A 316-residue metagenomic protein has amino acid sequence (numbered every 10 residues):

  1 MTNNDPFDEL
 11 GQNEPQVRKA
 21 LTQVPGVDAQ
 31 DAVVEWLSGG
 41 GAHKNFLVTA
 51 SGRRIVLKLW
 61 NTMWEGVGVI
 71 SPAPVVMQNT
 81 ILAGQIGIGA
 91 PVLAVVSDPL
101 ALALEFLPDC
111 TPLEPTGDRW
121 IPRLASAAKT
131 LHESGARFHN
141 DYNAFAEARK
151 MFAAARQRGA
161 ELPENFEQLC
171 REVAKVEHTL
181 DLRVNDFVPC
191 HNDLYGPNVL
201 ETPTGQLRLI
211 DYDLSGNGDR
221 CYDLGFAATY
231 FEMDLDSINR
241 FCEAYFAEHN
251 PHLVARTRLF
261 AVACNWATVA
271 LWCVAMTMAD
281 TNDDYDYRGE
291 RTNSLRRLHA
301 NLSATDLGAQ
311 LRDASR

Functional and structural regions predicted by a protein language model:
M1-A32: Juxta-kinase regulatory segment immediately upstream of eukaryotic protein kinase catalytic domains
D5, R158, E164, W272-R316: ATP/Mg2+ or Mg2+-diphosphate-binding catalytic cores that bind nucleotide phosphates or diphosphates via glycine-rich
Q23-D31, Q85-I88, L180-V184: Short secondary-structure junctions
E35-L57, E177-Y222, D236: Active-site acidic catalytic loop and adjacent metal/ATP-binding pocket of ATP-dependent phosphoryl transfer enzymes
E35-N143, A160: ATP-binding pocket architecture of kinase catalytic cores
G87, A128-A136, L180, P203 (+5 more regions): A general structural signal marking secondary-structure boundaries and capping sites
C110-R171, H178-V188, L214-G218, Y285-G289 (+1 more regions): A cross-family kinase active-site recognition segment
C221-H252, A263-N282, N293-R297: Active-site activation/catalytic loop segments of kinase-like enzymes and analogous catalytic loops in related
